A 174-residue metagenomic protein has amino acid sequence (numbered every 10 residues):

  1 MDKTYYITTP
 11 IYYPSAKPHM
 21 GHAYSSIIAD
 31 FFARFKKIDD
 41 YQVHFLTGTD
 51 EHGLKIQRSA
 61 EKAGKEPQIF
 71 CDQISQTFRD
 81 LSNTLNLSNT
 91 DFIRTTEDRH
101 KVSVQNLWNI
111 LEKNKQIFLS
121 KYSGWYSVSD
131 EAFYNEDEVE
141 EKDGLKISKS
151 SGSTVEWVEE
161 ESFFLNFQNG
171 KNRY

Functional and structural regions predicted by a protein language model:
M1-Y174: N-terminal, positively charged nucleic-acid-binding surface of large information/translation enzymes
